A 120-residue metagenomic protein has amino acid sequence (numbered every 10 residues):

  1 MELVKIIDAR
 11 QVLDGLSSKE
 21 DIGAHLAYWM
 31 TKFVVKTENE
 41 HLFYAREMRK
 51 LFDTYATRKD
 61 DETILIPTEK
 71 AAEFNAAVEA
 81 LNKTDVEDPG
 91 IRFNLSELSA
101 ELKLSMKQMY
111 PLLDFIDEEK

Functional and structural regions predicted by a protein language model:
E2-Y55: N-terminal interaction modules that seed assembly of large macromolecular complexes
L42-K120: Low-complexity intrinsically disordered segments
